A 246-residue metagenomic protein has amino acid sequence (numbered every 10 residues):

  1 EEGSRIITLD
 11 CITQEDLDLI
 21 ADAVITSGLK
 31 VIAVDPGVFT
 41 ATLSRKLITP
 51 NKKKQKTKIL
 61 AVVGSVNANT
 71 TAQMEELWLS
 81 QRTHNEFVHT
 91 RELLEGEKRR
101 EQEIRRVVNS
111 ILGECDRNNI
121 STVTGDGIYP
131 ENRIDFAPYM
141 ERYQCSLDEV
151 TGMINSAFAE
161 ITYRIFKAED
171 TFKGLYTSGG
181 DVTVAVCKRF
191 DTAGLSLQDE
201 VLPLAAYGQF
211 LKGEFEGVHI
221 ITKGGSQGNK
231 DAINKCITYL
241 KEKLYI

Functional and structural regions predicted by a protein language model:
E1-I246: Active-site catalytic microenvironments in core metabolic enzymes, especially phosphate/sugar-handling
